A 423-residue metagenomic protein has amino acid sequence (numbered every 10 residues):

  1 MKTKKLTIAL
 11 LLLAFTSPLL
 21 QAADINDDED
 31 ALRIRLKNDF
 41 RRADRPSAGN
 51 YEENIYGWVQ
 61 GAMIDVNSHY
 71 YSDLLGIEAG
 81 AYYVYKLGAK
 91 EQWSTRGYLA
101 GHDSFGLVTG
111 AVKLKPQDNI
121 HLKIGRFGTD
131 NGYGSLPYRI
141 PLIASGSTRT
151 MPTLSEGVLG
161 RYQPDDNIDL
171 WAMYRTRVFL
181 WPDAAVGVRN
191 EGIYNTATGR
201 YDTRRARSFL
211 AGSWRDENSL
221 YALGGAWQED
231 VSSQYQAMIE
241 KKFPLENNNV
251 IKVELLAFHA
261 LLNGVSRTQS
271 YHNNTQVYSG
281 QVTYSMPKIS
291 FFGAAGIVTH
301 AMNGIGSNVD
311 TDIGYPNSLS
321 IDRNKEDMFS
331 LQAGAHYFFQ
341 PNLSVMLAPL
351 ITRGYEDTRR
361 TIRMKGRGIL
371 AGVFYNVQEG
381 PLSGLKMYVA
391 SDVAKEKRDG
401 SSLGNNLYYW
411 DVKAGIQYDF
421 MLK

Functional and structural regions predicted by a protein language model:
P18-T129, I168, L347, G372 (+2 more regions): Beta-barrel outer-membrane channel/assembly domains of diderm bacteria
N38-D44, A81-L87, R126-N131, Y174-V178 (+11 more regions): Transmembrane beta-strands of outer-membrane beta-barrel pores
N38-F40, L122-I124, G128, R139-S145 (+7 more regions): Transmembrane beta-strand segments that form the barrel wall of outer-membrane beta-barrel proteins
A62-S68, G110-L114, V158-Y162, L210-D216 (+5 more regions): Residues on the lipid-exposed face of transmembrane beta-strands in outer-membrane beta-barrel proteins
D73-I77, D118-K123, D130-N131, N167-W171 (+8 more regions): Repeated loop/turn-to-beta-strand initiation elements of outer-membrane beta-barrel proteins
E91-D103, H121-S213, L223, W227-E229 (+1 more regions): Surface-exposed coil loops of outer-membrane beta-barrel proteins
P116, T150-P152, R177-W181, D202-A206 (+6 more regions): Solvent-exposed loop/turn segments connecting transmembrane beta-strands in outer-membrane beta-barrel proteins
W171, R215-N218, E240-D357, R367: Detector for outer-membrane/organellar transmembrane beta-barrel domains, recognizing the amphipathic beta-strand
